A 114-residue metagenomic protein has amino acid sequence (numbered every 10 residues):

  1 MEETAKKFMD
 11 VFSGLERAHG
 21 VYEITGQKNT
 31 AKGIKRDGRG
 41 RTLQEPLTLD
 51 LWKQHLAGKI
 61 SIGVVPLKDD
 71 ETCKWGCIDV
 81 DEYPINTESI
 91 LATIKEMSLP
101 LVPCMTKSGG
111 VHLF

Functional and structural regions predicted by a protein language model:
M1-W75, Y83-E88: DNA replication initiation on ssDNA origins
M9, L91-K95, F114: Short, well-ordered alpha-helical packing segments
I62-K68, L91-A92, S98-K107: Catalytic micro-motifs at enzyme active sites that drive phosphoryl/nucleotidyl and oxygen chemistry
C77-I78, P100-F114: Histidine-centered divalent-metal-coordination microenvironment in nucleic-acid enzymes
V80-E96: A short, contiguous, amphipathic alpha-helix enriched in charged residues
